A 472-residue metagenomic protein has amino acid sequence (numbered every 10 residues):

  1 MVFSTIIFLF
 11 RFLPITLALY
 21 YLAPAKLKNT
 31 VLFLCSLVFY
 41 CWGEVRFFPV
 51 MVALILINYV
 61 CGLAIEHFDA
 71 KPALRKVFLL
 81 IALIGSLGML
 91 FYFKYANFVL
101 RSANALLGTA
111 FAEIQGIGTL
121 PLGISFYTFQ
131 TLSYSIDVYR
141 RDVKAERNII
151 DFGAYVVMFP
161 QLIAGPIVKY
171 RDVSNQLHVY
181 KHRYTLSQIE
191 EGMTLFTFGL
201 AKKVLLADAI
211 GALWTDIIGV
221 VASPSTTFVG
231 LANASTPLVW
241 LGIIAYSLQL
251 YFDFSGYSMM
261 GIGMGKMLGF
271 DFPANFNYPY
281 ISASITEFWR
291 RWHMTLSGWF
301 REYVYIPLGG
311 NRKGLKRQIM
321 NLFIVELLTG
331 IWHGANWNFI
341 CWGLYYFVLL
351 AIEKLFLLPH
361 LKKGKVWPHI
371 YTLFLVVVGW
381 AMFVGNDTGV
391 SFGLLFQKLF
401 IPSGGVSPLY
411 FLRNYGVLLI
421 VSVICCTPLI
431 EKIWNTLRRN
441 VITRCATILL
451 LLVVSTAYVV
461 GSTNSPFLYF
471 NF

Functional and structural regions predicted by a protein language model:
M1-N471: Membrane-embedded transmembrane alpha-helical bundles that form the catalytic cores of multi-pass lipid-modifying
